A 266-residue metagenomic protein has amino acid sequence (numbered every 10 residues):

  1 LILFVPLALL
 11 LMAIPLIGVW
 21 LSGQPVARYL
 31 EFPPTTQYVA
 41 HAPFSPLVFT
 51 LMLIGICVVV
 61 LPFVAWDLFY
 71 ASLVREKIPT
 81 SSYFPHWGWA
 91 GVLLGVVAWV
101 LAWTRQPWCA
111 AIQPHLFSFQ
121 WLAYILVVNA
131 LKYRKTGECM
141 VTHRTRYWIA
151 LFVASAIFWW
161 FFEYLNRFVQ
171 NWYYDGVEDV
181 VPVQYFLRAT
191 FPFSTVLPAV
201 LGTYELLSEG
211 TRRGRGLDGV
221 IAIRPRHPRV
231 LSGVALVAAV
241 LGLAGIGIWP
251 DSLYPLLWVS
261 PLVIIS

Functional and structural regions predicted by a protein language model:
L1-S266: Aromatic-rich, lipid-facing transmembrane alpha helices and their immediate juxtamembrane interface loops in integral
